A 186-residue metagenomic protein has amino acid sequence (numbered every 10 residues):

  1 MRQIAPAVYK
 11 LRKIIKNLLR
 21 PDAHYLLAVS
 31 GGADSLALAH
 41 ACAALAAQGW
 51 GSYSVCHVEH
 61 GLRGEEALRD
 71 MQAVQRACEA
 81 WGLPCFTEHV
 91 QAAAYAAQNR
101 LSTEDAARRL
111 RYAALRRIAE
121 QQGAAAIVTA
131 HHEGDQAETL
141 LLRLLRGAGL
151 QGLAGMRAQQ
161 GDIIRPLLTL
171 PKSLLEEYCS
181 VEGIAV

Functional and structural regions predicted by a protein language model:
R2-V186: Core alpha/beta nucleotide-donor-binding catalytic domains of modification enzymes
